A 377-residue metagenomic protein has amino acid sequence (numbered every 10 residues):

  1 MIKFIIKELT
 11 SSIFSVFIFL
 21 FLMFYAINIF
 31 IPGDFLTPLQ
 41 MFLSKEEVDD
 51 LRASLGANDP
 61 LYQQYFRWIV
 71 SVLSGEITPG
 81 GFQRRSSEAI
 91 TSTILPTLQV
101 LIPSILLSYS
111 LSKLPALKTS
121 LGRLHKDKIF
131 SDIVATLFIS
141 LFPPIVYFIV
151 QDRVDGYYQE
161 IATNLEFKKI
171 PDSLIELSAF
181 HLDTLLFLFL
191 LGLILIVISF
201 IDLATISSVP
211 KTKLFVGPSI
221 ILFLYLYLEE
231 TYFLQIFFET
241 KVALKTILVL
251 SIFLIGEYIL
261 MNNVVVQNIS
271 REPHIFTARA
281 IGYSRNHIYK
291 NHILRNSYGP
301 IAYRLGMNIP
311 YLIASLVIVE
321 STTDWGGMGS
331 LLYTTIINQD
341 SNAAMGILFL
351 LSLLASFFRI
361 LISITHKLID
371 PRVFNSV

Functional and structural regions predicted by a protein language model:
I2, I6-F14, L61, I102 (+1 more regions): Membrane-interface helix starts
I2, I94-K126, I170-T365, I369-S376: Alpha-helical transmembrane segments of integral membrane proteins, especially multi-pass inner/plasma-membrane
I6, T10, F14, L106 (+4 more regions): Hydrophobic residues within alpha-helical transmembrane segments of multi-pass solute transporters/permease subunits
I13-Y25, I29, P96, S104 (+2 more regions): Helix-terminus/capping and membrane-interface signal
S15-Q63, D152-L177: Hydrophobic alpha-helical transmembrane segments of membrane transport/permease proteins and related membrane-embedded
V16-Y25, A135-R153, R304-P310: Hydrophobic alpha-helical membrane-insertion segments
F42, D127-V150, V209-I220: Pore- or pathway-lining transmembrane helices of multi-pass membrane proteins that form conduits for solutes/ions
N58-K113: An internal, D/E-rich "acidic patch" concept
